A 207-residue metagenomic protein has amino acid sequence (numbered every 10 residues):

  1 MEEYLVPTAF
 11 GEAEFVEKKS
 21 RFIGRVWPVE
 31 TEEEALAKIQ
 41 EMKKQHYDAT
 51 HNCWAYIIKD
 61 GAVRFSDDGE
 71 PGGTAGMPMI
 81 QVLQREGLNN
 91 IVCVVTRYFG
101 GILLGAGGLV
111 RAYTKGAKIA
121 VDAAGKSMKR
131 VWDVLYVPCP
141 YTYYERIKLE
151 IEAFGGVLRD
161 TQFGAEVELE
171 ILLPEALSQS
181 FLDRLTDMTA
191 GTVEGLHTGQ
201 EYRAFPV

Functional and structural regions predicted by a protein language model:
M1-G73, L196-F205: C-terminal regulatory domains involved in ligand/effector binding and gene-expression control
G61, P71-L88, F163-A165: Positively charged, aromatic-enriched nucleic acid-contacting surfaces
M77-A123: Active-site beta-strand/loop microenvironment that shapes enzyme catalytic pockets
K126-Y143: Short glycine-/aliphatic-rich beta-strand segments at the starts of folded cytosolic domains
P138-G156: Short amphipathic alpha-helix segments
I147-E152, S180-T189: Short amphipathic alpha-helices in soluble, non-transmembrane regions that often serve as interface/regulatory elements
L158-Q162, T189-P206: Conserved short beta-strand edge segments in small beta-sheet-based binding/regulatory domains
I171-S178: Terminal, non-globular segments
